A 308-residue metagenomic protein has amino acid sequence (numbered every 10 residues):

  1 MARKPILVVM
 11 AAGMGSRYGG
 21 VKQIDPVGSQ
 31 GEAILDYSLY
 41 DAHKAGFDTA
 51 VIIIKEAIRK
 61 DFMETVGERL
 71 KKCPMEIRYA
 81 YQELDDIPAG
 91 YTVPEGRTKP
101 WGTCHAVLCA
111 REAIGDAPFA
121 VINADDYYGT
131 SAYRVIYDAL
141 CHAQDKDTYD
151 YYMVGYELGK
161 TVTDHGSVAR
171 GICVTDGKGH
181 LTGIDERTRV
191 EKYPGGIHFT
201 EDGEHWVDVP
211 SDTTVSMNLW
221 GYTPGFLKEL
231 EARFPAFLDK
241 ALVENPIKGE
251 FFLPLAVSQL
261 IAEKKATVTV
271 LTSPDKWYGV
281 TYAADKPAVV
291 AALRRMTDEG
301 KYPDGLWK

Functional and structural regions predicted by a protein language model:
A2-E68, M75-I77, Q82, A113: N-terminal glycine-rich phosphate-binding loop and ensuing alpha1 helix
T65-D85, A143-Y149, K160: A glycine-rich helix N-cap at a beta->alpha junction
I77-H105: Active-site-proximal specificity loops/subdomain of glycosyltransferases
F119-A120: Short aromatic/hydrophobic "clamp" motif used to bind/position activated sugar donors
A124-Y127: The conserved acidic donor/metal-binding loop of glycosyltransferases
T130-L219, P224: Conserved core of the sugar-phosphate nucleotidyltransferase
E231-A266: A C-terminal functional module that forms or caps the active site or interfaces directly with catalytic machinery
D285-K308: Generic C-terminus detector
